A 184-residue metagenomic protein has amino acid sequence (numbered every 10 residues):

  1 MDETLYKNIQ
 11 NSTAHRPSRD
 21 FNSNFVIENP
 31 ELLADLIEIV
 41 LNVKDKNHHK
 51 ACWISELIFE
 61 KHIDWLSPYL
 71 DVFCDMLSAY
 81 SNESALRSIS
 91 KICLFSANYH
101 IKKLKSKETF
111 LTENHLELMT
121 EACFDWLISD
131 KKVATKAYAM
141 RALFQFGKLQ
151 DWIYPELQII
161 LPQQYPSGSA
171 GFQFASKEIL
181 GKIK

Functional and structural regions predicted by a protein language model:
M1-K184: Alpha-helical scaffold domains
